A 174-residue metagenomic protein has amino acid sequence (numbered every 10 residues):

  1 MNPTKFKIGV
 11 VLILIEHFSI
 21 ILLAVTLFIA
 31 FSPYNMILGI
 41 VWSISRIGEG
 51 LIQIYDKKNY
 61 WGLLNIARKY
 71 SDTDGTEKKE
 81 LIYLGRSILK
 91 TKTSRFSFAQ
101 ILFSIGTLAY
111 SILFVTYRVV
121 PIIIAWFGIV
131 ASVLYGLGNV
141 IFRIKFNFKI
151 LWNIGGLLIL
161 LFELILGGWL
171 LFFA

Functional and structural regions predicted by a protein language model:
M1-A174: Hydrophobic, aromatic-enriched alpha-helical segments typical of multi-pass transmembrane helices
